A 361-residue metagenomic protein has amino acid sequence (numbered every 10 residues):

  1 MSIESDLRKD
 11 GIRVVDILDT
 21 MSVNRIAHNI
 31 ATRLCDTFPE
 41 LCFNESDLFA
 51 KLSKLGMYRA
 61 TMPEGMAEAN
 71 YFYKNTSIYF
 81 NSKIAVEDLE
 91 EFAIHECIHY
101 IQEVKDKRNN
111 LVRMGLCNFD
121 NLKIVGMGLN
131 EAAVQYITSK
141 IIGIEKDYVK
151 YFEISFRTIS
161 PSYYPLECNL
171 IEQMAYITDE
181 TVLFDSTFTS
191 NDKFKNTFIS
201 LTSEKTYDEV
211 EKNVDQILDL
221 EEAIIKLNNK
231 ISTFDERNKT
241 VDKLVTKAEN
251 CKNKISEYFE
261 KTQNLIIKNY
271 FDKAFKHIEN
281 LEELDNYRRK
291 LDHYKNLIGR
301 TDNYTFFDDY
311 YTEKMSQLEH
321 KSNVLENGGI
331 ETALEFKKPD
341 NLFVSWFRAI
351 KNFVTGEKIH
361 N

Functional and structural regions predicted by a protein language model:
M1-S5, V134, N327, E331-N361: Non-Sec secretion/translocation targeting segments of pathogen effectors
D6-E87, K107: Auxiliary, metal-adjacent structural segments of Zn-dependent hydrolase domains
T20-D36, F119, K123, E153-P161 (+6 more regions): Low-complexity, repetitive regions of proteins mediating host interaction that are extracellular, surface-exposed
A69-F72, E96-L116: Active-site-adjacent bridging/hinge elements
E87-E90, G128: Alpha-helical scaffolds flanking conserved acidic
E91-K107, E131, Q135, S139: Active-site recognition of the HExxH zinc-binding catalytic motif
L116-Y164: Post-HExxH zinc-binding segment in Zn-dependent metallohydrolases
S155-V324, G329-I330: Pan-zinc metallopeptidase signature
